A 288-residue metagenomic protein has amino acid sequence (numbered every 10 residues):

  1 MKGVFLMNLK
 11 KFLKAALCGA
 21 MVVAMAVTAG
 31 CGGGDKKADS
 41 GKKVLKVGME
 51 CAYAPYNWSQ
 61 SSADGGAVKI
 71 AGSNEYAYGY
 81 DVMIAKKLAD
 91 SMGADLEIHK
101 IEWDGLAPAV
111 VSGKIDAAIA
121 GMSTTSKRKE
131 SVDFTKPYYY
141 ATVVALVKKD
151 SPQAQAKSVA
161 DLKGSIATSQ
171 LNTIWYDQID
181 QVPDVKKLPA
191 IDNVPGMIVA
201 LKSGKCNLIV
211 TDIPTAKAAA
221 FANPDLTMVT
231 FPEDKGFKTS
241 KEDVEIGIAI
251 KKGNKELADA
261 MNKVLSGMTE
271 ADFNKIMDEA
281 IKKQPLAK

Functional and structural regions predicted by a protein language model:
M1-V44, K288: Short, low-complexity disordered leader/linker segments with a strong preference for bacterial N-terminal type II
K42-G121: Extracytoplasmic small-molecule ligand-binding "clamshell" domains of the periplasmic binding protein/Venus flytrap
A52, Y140-V147, A222-N262, P285-K288: Periplasmic-binding protein-like
A54, E75-D90, M122, V144-I198 (+1 more regions): Bilobed "Venus flytrap"/periplasmic-binding protein-like clamshell domains and structurally analogous long
V82-S91, S151, G164-S165, T173 (+1 more regions): Extended ligand-binding regions for polar small-molecule ligands
G93-D95, V111-A120, S165-I166, K202-T215 (+1 more regions): Alpha-to-beta junction loops
D95-D161, T239-K241: Acidic, polar ligand-binding/catalytic clefts
G105, G121-S131, Q178-Q181, N207-E242: A ligand-binding cleft/hinge motif common to bilobed small-molecule-binding domains
